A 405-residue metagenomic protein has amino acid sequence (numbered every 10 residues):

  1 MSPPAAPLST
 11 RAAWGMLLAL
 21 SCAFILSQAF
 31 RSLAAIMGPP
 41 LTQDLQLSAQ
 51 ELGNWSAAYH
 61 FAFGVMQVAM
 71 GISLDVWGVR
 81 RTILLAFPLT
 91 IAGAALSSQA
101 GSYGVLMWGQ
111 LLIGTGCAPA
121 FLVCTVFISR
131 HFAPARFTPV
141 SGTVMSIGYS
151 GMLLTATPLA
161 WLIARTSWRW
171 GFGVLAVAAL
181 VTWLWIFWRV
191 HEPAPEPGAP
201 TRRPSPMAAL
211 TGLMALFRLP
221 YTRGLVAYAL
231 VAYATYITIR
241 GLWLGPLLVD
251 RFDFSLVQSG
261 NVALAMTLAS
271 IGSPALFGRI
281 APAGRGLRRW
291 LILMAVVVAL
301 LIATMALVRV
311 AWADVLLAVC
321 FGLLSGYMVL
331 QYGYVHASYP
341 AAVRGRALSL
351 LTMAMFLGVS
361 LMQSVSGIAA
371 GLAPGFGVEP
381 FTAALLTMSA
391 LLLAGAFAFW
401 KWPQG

Functional and structural regions predicted by a protein language model:
P3-S9, P193-V226: Juxtamembrane intracellular "pre-TM" segments in multi-pass secondary transporters
G15-A49, I239-G245, M362-G367: Extracytoplasmic
A34-A35, P220-P274, M362-Q363, G367: Extracytoplasmic gate region of multi-pass secondary transporters
V65-G104: Conserved MFS/SLC helix-loop-helix module at the cytosolic interface between two early adjacent transmembrane helices
M66-G78, S273-G286: Helix-to-loop junctions at the C-terminal end of transmembrane segments in multipass secondary transporters
V76-F87, P282-V296: Cytoplasmic membrane-interface "Motif A"-like loop-to-helix N-cap segments of 12-TM Major Facilitator Superfamily
Y103, G109-G148: Cytoplasmic helix-loop-helix junction between adjacent transmembrane helices in 12-TM secondary transporters
T143-E192: Helix-loop-helix hairpin linking two adjacent transmembrane segments in secondary transporters
